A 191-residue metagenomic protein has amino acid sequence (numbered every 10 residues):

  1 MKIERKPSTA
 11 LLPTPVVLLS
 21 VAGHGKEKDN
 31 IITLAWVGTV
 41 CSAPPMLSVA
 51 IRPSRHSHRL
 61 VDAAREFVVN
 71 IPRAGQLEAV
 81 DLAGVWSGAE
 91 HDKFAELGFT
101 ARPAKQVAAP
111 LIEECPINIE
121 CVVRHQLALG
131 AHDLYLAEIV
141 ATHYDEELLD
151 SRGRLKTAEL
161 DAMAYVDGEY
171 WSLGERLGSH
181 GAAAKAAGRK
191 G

Functional and structural regions predicted by a protein language model:
M1-G191: Basic, polyanion-binding surface patches
